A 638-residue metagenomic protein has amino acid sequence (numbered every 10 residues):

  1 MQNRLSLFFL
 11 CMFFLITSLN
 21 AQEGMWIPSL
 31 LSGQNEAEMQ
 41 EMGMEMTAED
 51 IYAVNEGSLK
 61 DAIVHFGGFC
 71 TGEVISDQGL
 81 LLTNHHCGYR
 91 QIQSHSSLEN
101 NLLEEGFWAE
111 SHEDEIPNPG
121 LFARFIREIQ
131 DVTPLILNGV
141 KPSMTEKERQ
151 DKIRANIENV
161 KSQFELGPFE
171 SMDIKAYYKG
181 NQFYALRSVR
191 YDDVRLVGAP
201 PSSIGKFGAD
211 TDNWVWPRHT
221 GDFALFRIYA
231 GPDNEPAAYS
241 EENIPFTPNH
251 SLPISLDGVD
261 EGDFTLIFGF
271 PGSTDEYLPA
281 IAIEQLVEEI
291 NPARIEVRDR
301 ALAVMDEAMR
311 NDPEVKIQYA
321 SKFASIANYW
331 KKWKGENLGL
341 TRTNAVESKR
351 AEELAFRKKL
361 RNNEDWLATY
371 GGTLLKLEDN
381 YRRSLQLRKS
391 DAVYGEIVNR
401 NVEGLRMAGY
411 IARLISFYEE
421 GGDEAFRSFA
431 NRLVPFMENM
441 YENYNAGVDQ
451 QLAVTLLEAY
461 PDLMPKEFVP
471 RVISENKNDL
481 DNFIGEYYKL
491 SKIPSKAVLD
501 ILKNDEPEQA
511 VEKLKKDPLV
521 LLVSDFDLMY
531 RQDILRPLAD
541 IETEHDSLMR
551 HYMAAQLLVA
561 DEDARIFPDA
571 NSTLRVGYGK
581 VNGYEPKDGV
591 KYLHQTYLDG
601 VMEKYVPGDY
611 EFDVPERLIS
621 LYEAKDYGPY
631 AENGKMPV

Functional and structural regions predicted by a protein language model:
M1-F8: Bacterial N-terminal signal peptides that target proteins for export
F8-T17: Bacterial N-terminal signal peptides
S18-V638: Terminal presequence/propeptide segments associated with secretion/organelle targeting and zymogen/polyprotein
